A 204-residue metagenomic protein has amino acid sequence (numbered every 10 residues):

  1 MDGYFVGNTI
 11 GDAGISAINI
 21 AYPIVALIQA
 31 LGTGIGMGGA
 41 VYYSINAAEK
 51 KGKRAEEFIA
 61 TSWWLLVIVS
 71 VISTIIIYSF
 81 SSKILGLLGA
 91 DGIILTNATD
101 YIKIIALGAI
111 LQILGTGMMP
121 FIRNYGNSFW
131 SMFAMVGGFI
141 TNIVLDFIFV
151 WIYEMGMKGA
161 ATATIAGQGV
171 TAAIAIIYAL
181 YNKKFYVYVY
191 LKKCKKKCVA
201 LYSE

Functional and structural regions predicted by a protein language model:
M1-S16, L85-G92, I148-E154: Helix-terminus/linker motif at the lipid-water interface of multi-pass membrane proteins
G3-Y4, N8, V41, S82-K83 (+4 more regions): Transmembrane alpha-helix boundary and packing residues in multipass membrane permease domains and related
I10-P23, A98-I102, A161: Small-residue hotspots at the loop-to-helix junctions and early N-terminal turns of transmembrane alpha-helices
I15-I75, Q112-S131: Small-residue-rich hydrophobic transmembrane alpha-helices
L27-A30, T74, N142-D146, T171-I176: Hydrophobic transmembrane alpha-helices of multi-pass small-molecule transporters
Y43-I110, E154-E204: Short alpha-helical transmembrane segments in multi-pass integral membrane proteins
G89-A98, I102-K103, A109-V136: Cytoplasmic helix-loop-helix junction between adjacent transmembrane helices in 12-TM secondary transporters
F121-F147, K158, T162-I165: Alpha-helical transmembrane segments of multi-pass membrane transporters/permeases
